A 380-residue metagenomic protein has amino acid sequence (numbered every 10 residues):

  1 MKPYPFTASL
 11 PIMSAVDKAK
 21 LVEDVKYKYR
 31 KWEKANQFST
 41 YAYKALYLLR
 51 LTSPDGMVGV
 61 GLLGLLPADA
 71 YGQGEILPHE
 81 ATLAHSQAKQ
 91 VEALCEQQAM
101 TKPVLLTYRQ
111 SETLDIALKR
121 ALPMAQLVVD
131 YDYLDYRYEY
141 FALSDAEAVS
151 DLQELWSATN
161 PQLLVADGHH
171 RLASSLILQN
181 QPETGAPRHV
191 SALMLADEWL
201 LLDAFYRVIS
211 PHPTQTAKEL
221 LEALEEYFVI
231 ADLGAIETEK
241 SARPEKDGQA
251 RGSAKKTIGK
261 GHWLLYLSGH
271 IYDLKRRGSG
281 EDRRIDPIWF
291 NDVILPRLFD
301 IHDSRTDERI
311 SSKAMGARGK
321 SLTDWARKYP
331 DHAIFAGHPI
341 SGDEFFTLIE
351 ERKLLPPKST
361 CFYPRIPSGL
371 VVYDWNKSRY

Functional and structural regions predicted by a protein language model:
M1-Y380: Surface-exposed, charge/polar-rich loops and edge strands
